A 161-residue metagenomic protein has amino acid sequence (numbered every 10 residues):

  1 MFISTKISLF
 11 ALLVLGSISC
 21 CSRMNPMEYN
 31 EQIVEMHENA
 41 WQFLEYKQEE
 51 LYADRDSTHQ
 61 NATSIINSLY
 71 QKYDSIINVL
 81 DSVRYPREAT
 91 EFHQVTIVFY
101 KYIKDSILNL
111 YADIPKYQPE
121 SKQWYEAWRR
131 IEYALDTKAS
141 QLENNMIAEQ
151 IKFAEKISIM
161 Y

Functional and structural regions predicted by a protein language model:
M1-S19: Sec-dependent bacterial lipoprotein signal peptides
C21-N67, I159-M160: Immediate post-signal-peptide N-terminus of mature secreted/exported proteins
E31, Q60-N67, T90-V98, Y125-A134: Short, charged, amphipathic alpha-helical segments
K47-T58, L80-R87, L110-W124: Secondary-structure edge/capping motif, primarily at the C-terminal ends of alpha-helices and the immediately following
S75-V98, A112-I114, I157: Short, solvent-exposed, charged loop/turn and helix-capping segments that join or cap alpha-helices on peripheral
K116-Y161: A charged, solvent-exposed segment within the mature domains of Sec-exported extracytoplasmic proteins
